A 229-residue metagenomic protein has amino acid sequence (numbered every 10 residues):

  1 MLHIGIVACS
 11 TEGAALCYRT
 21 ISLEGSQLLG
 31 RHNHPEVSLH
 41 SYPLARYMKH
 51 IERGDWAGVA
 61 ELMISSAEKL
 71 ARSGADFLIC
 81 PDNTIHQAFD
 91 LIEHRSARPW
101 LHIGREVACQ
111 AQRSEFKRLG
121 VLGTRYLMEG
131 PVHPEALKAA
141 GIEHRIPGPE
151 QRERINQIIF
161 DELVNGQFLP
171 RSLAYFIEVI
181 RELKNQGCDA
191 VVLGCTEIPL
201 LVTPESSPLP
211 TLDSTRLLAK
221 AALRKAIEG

Functional and structural regions predicted by a protein language model:
M1-G229: Non-catalytic structural scaffold of enzyme domains
